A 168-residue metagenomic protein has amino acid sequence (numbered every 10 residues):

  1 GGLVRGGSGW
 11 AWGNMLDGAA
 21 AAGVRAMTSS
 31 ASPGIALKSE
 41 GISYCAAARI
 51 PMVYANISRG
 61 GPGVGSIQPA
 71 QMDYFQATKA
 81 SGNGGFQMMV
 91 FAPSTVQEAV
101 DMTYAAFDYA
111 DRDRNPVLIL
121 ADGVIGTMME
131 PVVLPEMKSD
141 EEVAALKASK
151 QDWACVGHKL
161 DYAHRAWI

Functional and structural regions predicted by a protein language model:
G1-K79, M89-D111: Thiamine diphosphate
S81-G84: Short, flexible turn/loop "capping" segments at secondary-structure junctions
Q87-M89, V117: A generic secondary-structure signal marking the coil-to-beta-strand transition
R114-I168: Conformationally flexible catalytic loops at phosphate/diphosphate-handling active centers
